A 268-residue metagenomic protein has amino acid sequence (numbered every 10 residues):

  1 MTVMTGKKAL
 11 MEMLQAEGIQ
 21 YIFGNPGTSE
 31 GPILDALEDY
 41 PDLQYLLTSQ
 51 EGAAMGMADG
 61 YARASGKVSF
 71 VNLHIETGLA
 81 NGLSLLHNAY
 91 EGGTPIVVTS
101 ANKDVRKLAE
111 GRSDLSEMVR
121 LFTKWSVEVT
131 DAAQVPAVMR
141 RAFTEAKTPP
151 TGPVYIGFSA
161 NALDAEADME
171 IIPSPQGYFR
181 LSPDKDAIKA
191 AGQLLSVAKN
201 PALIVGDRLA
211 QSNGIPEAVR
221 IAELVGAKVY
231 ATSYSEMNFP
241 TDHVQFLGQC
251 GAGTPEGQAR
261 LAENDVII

Functional and structural regions predicted by a protein language model:
M1-I268: N-terminal alpha/beta PP-like core and its mobile active-site loop of ThDP/TPP-dependent enzymes
